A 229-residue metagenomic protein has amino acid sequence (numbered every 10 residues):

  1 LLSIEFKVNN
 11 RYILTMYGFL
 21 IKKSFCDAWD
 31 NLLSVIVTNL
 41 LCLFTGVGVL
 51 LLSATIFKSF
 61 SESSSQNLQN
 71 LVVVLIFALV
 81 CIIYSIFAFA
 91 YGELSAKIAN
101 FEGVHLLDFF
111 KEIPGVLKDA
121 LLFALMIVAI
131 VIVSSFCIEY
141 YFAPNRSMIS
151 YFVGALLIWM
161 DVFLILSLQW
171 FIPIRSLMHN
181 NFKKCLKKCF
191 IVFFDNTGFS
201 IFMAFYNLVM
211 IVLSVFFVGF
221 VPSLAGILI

Functional and structural regions predicted by a protein language model:
L2-A143, I149-F152, L166-I229: Helix-coil boundary and N-terminal low-complexity module in membrane systems
F152-L164: Alpha-helical transmembrane segments of multi-pass membrane proteins
